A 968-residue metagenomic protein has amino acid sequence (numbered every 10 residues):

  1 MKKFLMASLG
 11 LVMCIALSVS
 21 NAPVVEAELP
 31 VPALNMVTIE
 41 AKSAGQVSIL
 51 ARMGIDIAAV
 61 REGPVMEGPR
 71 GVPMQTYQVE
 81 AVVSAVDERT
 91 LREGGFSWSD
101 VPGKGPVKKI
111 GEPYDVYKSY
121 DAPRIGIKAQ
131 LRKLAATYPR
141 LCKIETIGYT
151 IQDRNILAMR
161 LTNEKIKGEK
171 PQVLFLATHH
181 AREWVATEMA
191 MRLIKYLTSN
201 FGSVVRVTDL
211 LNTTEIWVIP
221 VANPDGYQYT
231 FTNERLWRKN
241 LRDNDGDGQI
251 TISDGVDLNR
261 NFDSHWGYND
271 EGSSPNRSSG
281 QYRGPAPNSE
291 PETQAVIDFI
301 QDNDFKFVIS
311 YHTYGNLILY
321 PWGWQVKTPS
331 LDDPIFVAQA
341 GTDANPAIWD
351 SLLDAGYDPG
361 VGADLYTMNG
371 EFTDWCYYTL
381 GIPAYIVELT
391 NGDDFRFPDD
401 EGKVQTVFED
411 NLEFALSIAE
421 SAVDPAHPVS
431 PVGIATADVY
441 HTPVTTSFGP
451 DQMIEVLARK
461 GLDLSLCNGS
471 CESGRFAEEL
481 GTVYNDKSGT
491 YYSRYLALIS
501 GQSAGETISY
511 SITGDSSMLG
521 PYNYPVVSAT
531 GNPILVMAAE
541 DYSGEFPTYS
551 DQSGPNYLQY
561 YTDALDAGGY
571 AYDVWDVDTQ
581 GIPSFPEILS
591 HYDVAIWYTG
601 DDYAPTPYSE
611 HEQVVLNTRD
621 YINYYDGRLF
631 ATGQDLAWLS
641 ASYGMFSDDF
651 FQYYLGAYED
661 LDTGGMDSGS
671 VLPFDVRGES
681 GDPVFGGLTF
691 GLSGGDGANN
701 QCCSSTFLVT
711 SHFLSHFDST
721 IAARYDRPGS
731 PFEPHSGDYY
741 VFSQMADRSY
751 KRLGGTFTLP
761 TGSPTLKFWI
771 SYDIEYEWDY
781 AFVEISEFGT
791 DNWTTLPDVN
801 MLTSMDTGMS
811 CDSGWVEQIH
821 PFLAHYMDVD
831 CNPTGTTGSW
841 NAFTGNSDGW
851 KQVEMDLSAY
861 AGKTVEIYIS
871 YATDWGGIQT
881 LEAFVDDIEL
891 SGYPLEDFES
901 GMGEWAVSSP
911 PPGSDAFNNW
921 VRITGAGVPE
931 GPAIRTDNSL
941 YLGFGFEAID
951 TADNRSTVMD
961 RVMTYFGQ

Functional and structural regions predicted by a protein language model:
L161, W184, F546-D648, G862: Helical hinge/lid and interdomain linker segments adjacent to catalytic or ligand-binding clefts that mediate domain
F231-T232, W237-L241, D245-G246, T251-G433: Metallocarboxypeptidase
Q405-D424, M518, A529-P533, A538-Y542 (+5 more regions): Extracellular ligand-binding/catalytic regions of CAZymes and related secreted enzymes and adhesion modules
S516-V594, Y598, A657, L688 (+8 more regions): Aromatic-Pro/Gly-enriched surface loop or interdomain linker that acts as a lid/target-recognition segment
I588, D602-S704, A746: A glycine-rich, often tryptophan-bearing local segment used as a flexible ligand/cofactor-contacting loop or short
P683-K751, Y776, T794-K851, D897-E930: Extracellular glycan-recognition surfaces and repeat-rich motifs
P764-Y772, T864-T873, F898: Extracellular beta-strand-rich recognition modules
W778-Y780, D848, T873-S891, A952-S956: Extracellular carbohydrate recognition
